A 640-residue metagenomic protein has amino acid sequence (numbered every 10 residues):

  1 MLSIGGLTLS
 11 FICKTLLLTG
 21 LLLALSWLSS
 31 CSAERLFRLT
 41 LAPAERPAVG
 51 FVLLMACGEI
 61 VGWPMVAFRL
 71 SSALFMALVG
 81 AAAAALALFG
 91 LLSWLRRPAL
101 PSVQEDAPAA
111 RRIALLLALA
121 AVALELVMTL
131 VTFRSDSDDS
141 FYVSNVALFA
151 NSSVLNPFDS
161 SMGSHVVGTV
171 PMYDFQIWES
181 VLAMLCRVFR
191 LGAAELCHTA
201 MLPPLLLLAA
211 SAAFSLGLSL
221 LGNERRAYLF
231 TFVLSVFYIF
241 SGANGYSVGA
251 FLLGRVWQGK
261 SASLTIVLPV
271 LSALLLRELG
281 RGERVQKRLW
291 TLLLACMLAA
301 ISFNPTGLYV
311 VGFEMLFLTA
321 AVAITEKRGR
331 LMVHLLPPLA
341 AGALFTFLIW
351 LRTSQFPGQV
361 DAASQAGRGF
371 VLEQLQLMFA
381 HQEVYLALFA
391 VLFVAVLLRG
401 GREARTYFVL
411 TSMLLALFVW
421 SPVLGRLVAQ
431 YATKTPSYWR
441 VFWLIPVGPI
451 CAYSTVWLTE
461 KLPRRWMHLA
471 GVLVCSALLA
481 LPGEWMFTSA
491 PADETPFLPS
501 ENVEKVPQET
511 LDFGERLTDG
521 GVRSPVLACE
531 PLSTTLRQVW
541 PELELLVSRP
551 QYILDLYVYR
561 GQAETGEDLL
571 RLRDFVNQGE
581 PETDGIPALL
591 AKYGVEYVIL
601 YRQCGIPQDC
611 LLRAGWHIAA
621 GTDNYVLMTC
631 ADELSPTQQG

Functional and structural regions predicted by a protein language model:
M1-D106, T346-G367, V419, V423-L424 (+1 more regions): Membrane-embedded, hydrophobic transmembrane alpha-helices
C13, A67-F75, S135, G245-S263 (+2 more regions): Membrane-helix boundary/interfacial segments in multi-pass membrane proteins
V66, L289-T306, A340-A341, F345: Membrane-interface alpha helices of multi-pass inner-membrane proteins
I113, A121-S241, G245-W257, A262 (+2 more regions): Active-site lumenal/periplasmic loops and adjacent helix-entry segments of GT-C-fold, multi-pass membrane
E125, N244-G245, F303, G307-L308 (+2 more regions): Transmembrane alpha-helical segments
E224-L229, V285-K287, E326-L335, V394-L417 (+1 more regions): Membrane-interface helix-loop-helix junctions at transmembrane boundaries of multi-pass membrane enzymes, predominantly
L229, P338-A343, L458-T488: Signature aromatic-anchored transmembrane alpha helix within multi-pass, membrane-resident enzymes that catalyze glycan
P507-L569, P587-G605, M628: Short periplasmic/luminal acceptor-recognition loop of GT-C membrane glycosyltransferases, typified by
